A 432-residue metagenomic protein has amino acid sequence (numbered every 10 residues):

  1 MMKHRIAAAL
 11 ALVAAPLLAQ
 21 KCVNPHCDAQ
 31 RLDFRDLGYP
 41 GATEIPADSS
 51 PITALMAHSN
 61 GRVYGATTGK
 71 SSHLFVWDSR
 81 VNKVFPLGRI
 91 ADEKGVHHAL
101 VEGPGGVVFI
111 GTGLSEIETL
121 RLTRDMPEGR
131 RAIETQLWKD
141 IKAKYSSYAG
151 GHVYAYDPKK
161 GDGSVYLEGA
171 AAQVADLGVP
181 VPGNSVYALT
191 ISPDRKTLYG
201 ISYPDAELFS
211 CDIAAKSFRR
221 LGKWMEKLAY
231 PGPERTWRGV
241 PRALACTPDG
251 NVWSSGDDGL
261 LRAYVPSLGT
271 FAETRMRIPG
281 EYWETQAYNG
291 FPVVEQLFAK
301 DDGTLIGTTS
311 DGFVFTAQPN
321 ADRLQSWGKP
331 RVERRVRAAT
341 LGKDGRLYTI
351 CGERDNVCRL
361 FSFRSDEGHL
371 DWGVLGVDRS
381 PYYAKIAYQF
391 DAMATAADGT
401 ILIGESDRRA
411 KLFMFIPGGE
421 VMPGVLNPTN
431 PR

Functional and structural regions predicted by a protein language model:
A29-I45, G88-D92, S164-V181, L221-T236 (+3 more regions): Surface-exposed loop and turn segments in beta-propeller and other repeat-based domains that flank or scaffold
G41-S72: Beta-strand-rich domains and repeat architectures in extracellular enzymes and scaffolds, especially beta-propellers
S50-A54, K94-V101, N184-L189, P231-P233 (+6 more regions): Repeated scaffold domains used in trafficking and secretory/extracellular systems, primarily beta-propellers
A57-N60, E102-G105, I191-R195, C246-D249 (+3 more regions): Residue-level detector of Asp-centered blade-edge/turn motifs that repeat once per structural unit in beta-propeller
R62-G65, V108-F109, T197-G200, N251-S254 (+3 more regions): Conserved beta-propeller blade signature
T68-G69, G113-S115, Y203, D257 (+3 more regions): Short loop/turn segments immediately following the C-termini of beta-strands
S71-F75, E118-R124, Y148-H152, A206-S210 (+4 more regions): Structural motif
G113-Y148, G352: Short, conserved, GDST-rich strand-edge loop motifs in beta-rich repeat architectures
